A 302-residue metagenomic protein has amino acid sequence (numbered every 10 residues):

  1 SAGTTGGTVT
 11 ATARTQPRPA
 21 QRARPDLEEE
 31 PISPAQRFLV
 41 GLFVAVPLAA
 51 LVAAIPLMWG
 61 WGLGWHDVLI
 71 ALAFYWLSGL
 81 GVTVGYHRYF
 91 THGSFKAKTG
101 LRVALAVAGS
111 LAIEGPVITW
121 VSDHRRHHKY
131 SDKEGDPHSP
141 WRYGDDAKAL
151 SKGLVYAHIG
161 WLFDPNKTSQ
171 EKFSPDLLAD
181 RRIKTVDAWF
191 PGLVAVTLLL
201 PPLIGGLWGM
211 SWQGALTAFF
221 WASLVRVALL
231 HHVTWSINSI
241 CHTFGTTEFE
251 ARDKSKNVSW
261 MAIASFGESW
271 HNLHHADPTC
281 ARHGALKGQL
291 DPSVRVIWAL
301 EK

Functional and structural regions predicted by a protein language model:
S1-W235, C280-K302: Non-catalytic, topology-defining segments of multipass membrane proteins
G79-G81, E114, P165, A262-H275: Pore-loop/selectivity-filter region of tetrameric P-loop cation channels
R88, S239, T243, H275: Catalytic glutamate of the conserved HExxH
S174-R182, F244-W270, A276-D277: Active-site-proximal inter-transmembrane loops
L230-E248: C-terminal accessory segments of proteins
T234-I237, N257, H274, S293: Short amphipathic alpha-helical surface patches that serve as generic macromolecular interface elements
